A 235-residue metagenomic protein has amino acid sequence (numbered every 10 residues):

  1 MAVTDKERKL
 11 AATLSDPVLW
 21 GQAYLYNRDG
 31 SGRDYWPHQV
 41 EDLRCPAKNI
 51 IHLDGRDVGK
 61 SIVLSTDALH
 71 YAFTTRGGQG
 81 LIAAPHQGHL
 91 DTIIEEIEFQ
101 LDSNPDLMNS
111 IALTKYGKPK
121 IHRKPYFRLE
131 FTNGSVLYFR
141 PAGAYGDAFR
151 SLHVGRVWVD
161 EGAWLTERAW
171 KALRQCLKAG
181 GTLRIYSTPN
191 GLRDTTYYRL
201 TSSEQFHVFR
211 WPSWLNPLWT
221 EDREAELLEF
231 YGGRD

Functional and structural regions predicted by a protein language model:
A2-D235: Phosphate/NTP-binding elements of NTP-utilizing enzymes
